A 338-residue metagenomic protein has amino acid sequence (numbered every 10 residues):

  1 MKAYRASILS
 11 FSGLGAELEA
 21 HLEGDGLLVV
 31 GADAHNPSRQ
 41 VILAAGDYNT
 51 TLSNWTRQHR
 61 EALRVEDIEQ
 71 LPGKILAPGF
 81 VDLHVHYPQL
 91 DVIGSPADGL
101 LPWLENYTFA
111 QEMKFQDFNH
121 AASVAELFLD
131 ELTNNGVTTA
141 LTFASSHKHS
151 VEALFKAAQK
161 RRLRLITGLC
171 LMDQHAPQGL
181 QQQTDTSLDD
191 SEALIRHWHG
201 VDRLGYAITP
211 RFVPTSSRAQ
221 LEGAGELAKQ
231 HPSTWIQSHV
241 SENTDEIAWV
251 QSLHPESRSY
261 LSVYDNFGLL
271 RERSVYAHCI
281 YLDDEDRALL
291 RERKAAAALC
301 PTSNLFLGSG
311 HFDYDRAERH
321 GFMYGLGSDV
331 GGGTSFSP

Functional and structural regions predicted by a protein language model:
M1-L63, P72-I75: N-terminal metal-binding scaffold of metallo-dependent hydrolase/deaminase domains
K2-A6, S53-W103, E126, T133-N134: Replace "His-x-His-based motif
S7, L28, G73, H84 (+9 more regions): Divalent metal-coordination and catalytic microenvironments
K74, S95-L163, S187-G200: Alpha-helical scaffold segments that flank or form the walls of functional sites
T138-T139, T234, M323: Short acidic/polar active-site loop segments enriched in Thr and Asp
H149-C279: Metal-coordinating catalytic core of metallo-dependent amide/deamination hydrolases
T244-P255, D286-R291, G308-A317, T334-P338: Histidine/acidic-residue-rich catalytic or RNA/ligand-binding cores of hydrolases and nuclease-related proteins
N266-R273, D315-P338: His/Asp/Glu-enriched, well-ordered alpha-helical/loop segment that forms or immediately abuts the divalent-metal
